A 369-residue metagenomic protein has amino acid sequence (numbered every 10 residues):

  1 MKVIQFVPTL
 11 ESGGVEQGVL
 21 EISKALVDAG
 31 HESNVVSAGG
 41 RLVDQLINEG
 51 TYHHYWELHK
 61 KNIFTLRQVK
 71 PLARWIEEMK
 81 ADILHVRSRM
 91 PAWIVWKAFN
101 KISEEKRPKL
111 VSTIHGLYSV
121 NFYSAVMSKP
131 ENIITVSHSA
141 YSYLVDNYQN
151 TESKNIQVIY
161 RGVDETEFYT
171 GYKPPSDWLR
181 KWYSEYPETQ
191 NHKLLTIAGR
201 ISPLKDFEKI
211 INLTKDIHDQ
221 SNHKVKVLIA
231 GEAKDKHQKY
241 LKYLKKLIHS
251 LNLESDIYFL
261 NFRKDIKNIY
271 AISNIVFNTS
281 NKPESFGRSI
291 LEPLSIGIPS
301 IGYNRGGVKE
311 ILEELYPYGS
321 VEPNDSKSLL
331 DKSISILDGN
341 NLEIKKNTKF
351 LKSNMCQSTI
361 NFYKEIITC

Functional and structural regions predicted by a protein language model:
I4, E188-K205, I211-T214, L228: Conserved donor-binding/catalytic core segment of Leloir-type glycosyltransferases
V35, P299-G302: Short hydrophobic beta-strand element within catalytic cores of glycosyltransferases and related nucleotide-activated
V36-R41, A198, K226-K242: Glycosyltransferase donor-sugar binding loop
V86-A92, I114: Short His-centered aromatic/hydrophobic patch
S103-H138, S142, Q149-T151: A conserved, positively charged/aromatic
K236-L241, E254-R263, I269: Active-site donor-binding acidic/aromatic loop of nucleotide-activated sugar and phosphosugar transferases involved
A271-S285, I298: Acidic donor-binding loop of glycosyltransferase active sites
E314-K327, I334-G339: Conserved acidic donor-binding segment of nucleotide-sugar-dependent glycosyltransferases
